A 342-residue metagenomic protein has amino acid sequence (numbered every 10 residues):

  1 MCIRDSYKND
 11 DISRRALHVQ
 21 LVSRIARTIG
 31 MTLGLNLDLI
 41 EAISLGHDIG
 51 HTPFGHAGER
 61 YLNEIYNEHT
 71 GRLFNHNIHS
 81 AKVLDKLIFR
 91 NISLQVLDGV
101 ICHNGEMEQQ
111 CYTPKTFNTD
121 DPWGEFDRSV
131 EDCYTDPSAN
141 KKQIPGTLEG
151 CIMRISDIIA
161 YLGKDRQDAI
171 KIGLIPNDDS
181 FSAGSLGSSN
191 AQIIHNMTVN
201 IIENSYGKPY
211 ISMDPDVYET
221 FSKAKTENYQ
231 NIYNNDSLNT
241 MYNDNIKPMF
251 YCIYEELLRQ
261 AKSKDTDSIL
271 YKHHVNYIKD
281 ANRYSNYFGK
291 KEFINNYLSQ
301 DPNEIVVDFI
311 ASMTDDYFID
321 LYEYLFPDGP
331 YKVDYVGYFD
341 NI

Functional and structural regions predicted by a protein language model:
M1: Phosphate/diphosphate ligand-binding glycine-rich loop within oxidoreductases
R4-A16, L21-I29, N36-L37, G58 (+2 more regions): Histidine-centered, transition-metal-coordinating active-site segments
A42-I43: Active-site alpha-helix of zinc metalloproteases
G46, G50-F54, A160: Short active-site segment of divalent metal-dependent hydrolases/proteases that encodes the spacing between
G55-E68: A glycine- and small-aliphatic-rich helix-loop capping segment at beta-alpha/alpha-beta transitions that lines
